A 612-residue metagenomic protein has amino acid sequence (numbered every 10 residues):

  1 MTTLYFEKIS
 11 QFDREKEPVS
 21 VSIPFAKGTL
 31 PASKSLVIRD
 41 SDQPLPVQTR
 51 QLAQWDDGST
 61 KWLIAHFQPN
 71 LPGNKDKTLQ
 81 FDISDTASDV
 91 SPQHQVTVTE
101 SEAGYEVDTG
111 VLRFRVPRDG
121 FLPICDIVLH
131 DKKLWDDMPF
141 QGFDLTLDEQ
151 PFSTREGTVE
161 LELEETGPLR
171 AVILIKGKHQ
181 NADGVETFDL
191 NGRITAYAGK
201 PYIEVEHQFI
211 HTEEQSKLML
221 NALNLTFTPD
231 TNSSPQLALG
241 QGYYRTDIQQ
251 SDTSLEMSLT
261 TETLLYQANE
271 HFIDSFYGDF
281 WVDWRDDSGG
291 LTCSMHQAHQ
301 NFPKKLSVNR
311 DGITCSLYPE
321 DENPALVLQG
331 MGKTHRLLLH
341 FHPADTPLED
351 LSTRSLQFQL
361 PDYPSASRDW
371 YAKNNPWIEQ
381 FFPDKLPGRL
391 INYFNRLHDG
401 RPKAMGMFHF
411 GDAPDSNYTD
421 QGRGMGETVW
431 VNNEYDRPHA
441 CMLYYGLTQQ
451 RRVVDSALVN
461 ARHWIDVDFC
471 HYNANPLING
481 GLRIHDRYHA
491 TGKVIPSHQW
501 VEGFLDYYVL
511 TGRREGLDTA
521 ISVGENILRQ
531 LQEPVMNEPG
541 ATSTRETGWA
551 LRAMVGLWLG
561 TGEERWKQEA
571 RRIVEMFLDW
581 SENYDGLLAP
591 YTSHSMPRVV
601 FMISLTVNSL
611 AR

Functional and structural regions predicted by a protein language model:
E7-A32, S216-D230: Surface-exposed beta-strand/loop patches in extracellular or lumenal glycoproteins
S33, R39-L63, V308-S316: Solvent-exposed beta-strand/loop surfaces of large extracellular or lumenal domains
W62-S84: Intrinsically disordered, low-complexity Pro/Gly/Ser/Thr-rich segments with frequent PxxP/GP/PP motifs and embedded
A65, A103-W377, H409-D415, V429-N432 (+3 more regions): Beta-strand/loop-rich accessory regions of lumenal/periplasmic or secreted enzymes, predominantly carbohydrate-active
T346, Y445-L458, Y508-I521, W558-R571: Structural helix-adjacent loops and short alpha-helical linkers that scaffold large soluble proteins
Q359, S365, Y393-M405, H409 (+3 more regions): Long, well-ordered core segments of solenoidal/helical folds
A404-T428, Y472-V494: Aromatic- and acidic-residue-enriched carbohydrate-binding clefts of CAZyme catalytic domains
T428-G446, K493-V509, A541-W558, P597-R612: Well-ordered alpha-helical segments within folded domains of soluble proteins
